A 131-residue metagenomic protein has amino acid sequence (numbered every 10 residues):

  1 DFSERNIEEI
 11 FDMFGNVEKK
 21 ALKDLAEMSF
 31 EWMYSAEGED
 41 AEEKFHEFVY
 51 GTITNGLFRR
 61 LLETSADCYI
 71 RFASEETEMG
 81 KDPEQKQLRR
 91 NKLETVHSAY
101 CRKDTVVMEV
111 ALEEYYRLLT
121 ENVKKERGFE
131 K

Functional and structural regions predicted by a protein language model:
D1-I53, N91-V110: All-alpha effector-binding/dimerization core of bacterial HTH-type transcriptional repressors
I53-T54, R127: A broad structural signal for alpha-helix termini and local helix breaks/kinks
T54-L57, K81: Alpha-helical structural elements of signaling/regulatory helical domains
G56-F72: Short, charge-rich, low-complexity alpha-helical interaction segments
D67-K131: C-terminal all-alpha effector/ligand-binding and dimerization domain of prokaryotic HTH-type transcriptional repressors
